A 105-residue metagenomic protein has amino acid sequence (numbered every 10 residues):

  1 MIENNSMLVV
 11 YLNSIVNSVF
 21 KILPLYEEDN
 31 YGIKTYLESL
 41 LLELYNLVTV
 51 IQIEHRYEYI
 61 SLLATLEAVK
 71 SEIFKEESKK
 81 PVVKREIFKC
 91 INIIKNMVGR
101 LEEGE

Functional and structural regions predicted by a protein language model:
M1-L41, I87-V98: Short terminal alpha-helical segments
I2-N5, V9, K34, Q52 (+4 more regions): Amphipathic alpha-helical coiled-coil segments with heptad-repeat character
E3, N46, V50-I53, S71-F74 (+1 more regions): Generic preference for well-ordered secondary structure
F20-A68: Amphipathic alpha-helical interaction modules
A64-E105: Amphipathic alpha-helical binding modules
